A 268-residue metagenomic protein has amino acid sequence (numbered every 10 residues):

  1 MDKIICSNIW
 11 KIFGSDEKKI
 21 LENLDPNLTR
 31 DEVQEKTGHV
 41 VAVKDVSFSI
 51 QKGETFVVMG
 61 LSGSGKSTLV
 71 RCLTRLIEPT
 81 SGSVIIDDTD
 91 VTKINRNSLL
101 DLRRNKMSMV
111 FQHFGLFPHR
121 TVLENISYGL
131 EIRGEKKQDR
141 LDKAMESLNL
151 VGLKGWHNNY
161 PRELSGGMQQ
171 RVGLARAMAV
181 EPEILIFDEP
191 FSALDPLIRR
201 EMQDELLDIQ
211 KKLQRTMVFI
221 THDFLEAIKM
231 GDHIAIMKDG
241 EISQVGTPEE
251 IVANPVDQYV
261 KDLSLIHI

Functional and structural regions predicted by a protein language model:
E22-E32, T89-D90, S127, E131-G134 (+1 more regions): Conserved ABC ATPase "signature" region
T74: Helix-to-loop junction immediately C-terminal to a conserved catalytic motif
G82-D90: Conserved ABC transporter NBD signature motif
Y160-L164, M168: Conserved ABC ATPase signature
A179-E183: A short, proline-enriched helix->beta-strand linker immediately N-terminal to the Walker B motif in ABC-type P-loop
V245-G246, N254: ABC ATPase "signature
I266-I268: Conserved small/polar residues in nucleotide/adenosyl-binding loops
